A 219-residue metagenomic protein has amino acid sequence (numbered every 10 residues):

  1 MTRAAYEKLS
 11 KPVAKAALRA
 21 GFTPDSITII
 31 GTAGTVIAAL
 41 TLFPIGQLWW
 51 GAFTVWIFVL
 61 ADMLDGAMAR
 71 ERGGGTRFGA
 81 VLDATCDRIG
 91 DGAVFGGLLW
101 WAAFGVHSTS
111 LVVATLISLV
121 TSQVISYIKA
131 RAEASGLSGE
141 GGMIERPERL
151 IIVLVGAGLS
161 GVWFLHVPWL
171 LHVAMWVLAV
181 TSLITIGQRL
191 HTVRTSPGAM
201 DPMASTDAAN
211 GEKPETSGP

Functional and structural regions predicted by a protein language model:
M1-T54, V59, V94-P219: Hydrophobic alpha-helical transmembrane segments
D62: S-adenosyl-L-methionine-dependent methyltransferase catalytic core, i.e., the SAM/SAH-binding region
G66-S110: Basic, amphipathic juxtamembrane/active-site segments that coordinate anionic phosphate or diphosphate groups
